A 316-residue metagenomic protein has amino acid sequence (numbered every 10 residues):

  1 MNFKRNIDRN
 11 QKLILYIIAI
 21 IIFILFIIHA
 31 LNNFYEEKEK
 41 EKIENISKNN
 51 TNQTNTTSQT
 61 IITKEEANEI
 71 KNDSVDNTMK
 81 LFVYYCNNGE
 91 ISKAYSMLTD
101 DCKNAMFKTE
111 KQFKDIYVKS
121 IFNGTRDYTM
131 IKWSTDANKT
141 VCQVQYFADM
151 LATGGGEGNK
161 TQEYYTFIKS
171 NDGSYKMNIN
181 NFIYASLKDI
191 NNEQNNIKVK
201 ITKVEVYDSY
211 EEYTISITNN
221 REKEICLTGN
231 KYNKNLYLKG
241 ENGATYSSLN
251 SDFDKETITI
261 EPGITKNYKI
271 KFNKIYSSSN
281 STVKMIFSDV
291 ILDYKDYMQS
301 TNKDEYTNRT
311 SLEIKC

Functional and structural regions predicted by a protein language model:
R5-I20: N-terminal Sec-pathway targeting helices
N10-Q11, D136-K203, Y207-T214, E261 (+2 more regions): Exposed beta-sheet edge and beta->alpha loop/turn motif
I20-N32: Hydrophobic alpha-helical membrane-insertion segments, chiefly the h-region of N-terminal signal peptides
N33-Y84, N88: Short, low-complexity N-terminal intrinsically disordered segments enriched in polar/charged residues
I91-Q143, K234-S248: Short solvent-exposed beta->alpha transition segments
A94, K223-Y232, S248-L249, S281-V283: Short, hydrophobic/aromatic beta-strand segments
D127-M130, I197-K203, S251-E256, K269: Short structured motifs
S216-E224: Asparagine-centered strand-capping/turn motif at beta-strand->loop junctions
